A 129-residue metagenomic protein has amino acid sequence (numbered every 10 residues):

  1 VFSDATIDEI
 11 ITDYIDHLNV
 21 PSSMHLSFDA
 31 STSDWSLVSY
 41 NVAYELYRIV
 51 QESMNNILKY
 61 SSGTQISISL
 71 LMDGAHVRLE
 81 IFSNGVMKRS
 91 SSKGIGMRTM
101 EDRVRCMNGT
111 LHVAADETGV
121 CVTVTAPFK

Functional and structural regions predicted by a protein language model:
S3-S22: Short beta-to-alpha transition helix within the HATPase_c
M24-S31, R78-I81, L111-A114: Conserved transmitter core of two-component histidine kinases
S27-Q51: Conserved short strand/loop->alpha-helix "switch" segment adjacent to the catalytic nucleotide/phosphoryl-transfer site
A43-Q65: Conserved ATP-binding N-box helix of the HATPase_c
Q65-A75, F82: Short beta-strand/loop element within the Bergerat-fold HATPase_c
F82-K88: Glycine-rich acidic phosphate-binding loop
S83, V124-K129: C-terminal beta-strand of the catalytic ATP-binding
R89-T123: ATP phosphate-binding glycine-rich loop and adjacent ATP-lid/helix-beta elements within ATP-binding kinase/ATPase
